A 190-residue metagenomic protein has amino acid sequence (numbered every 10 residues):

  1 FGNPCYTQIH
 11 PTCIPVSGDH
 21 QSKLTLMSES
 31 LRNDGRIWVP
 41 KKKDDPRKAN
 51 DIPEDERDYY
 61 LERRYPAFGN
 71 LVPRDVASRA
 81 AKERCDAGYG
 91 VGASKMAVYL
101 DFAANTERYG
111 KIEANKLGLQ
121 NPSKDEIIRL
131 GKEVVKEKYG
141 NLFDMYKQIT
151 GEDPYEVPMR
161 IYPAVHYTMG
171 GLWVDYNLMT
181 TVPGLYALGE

Functional and structural regions predicted by a protein language model:
G2-Q148: An anion/pyrophosphate-binding glycine-rich loop and adjacent beta-alpha core in soluble alpha-beta enzymes
V134-G189: A glycine-rich dinucleotide-binding beta-alpha-beta segment and adjacent secondary-structure elements that constitute
